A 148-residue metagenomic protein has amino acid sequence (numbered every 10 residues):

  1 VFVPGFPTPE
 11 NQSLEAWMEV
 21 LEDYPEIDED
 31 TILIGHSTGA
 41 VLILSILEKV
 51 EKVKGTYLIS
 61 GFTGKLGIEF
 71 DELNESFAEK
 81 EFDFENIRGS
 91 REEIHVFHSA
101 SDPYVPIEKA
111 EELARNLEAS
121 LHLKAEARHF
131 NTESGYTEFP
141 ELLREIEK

Functional and structural regions predicted by a protein language model:
V1-E29: Active-site catalytic motif of lipid deacylating hydrolases and related acyltransferases
F2, A114-N131: Catalytic histidine neighborhood in serine/cysteine hydrolases with alpha/beta-hydrolase-type architecture
G5-P9, Y57-G67: Active-site nucleophile loop of the alpha/beta-hydrolase fold
Q12, A127-F139: Catalytic histidine-centered segment of alpha/beta-hydrolase-like enzymes
I32-L33, T56: Conserved alpha/beta-hydrolase fold motif
L33-L44: Gly/Ala-rich beta-loop-alpha elbow adjacent to hydrolase catalytic centers
S90, H95-H98, D102: Short beta-strand/loop motif that positions the catalytic acidic residue of the alpha/beta-hydrolase fold
P103-K109: Conserved alpha/beta-hydrolase "acid-adjacent" motif
